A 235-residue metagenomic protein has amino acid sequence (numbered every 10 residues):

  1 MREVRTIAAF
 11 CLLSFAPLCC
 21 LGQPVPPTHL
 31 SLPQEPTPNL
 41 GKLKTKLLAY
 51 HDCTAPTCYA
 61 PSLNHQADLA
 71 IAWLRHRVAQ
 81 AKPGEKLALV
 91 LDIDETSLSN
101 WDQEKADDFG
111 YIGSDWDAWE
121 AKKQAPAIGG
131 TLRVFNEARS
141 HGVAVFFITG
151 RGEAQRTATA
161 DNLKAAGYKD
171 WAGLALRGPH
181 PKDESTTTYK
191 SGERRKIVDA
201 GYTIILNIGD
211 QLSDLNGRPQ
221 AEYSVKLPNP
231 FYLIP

Functional and structural regions predicted by a protein language model:
M1-R5: Positively charged n-region of N-terminal signal peptides that target proteins for export
A8-C19: Bacterial N-terminal signal peptides
L18-L91: Non-catalytic pre-domain segments flanking phosphatase-related domains
V25-G41, T45, T57, V143 (+1 more regions): C-terminal cap/substrate-recognition subdomain and adjoining C-terminal extension of metal-dependent phosphatase-like
Y59, L63-Q66, A70, A127-V134 (+3 more regions): Stable alpha-helical elements in mature extracytoplasmic
A88-N100: Asp-based phosphoryl-transfer active-site loop
S99, E104-A127: Metal-dependent phosphoesterase signature
W116-F146, E153-A154: Short, acidic loop-to-helix structural element flanking the phosphoryl-transfer center in phosphate-processing enzymes
